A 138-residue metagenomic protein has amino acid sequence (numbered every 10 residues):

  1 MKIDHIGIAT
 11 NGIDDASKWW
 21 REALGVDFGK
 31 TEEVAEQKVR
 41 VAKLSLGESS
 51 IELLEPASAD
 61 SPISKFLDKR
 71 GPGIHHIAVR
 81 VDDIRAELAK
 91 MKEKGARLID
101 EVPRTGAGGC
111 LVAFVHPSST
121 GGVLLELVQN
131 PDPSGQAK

Functional and structural regions predicted by a protein language model:
M1-K18, P72-V81, N130-K138: N-terminal beta-strand motif that seeds the catalytic metal site of vicinal oxygen chelate
K2-D4, A16, V26-K38, A57-H75 (+1 more regions): A cross-kingdom feature marking solvent-exposed beta-strand/loop segments within repeated, beta-rich binding/scaffold
I3, W20, L44, I51-L54 (+5 more regions): Short, structured motif recognition centered on aromatic/hydrophobic residues
G7, E52, K69-K90, G121-G122: Short coil/turn motifs at helix boundaries and re-entrant loops, enriched in small/polar and proline residues
A16-W19, E87-M91: Hydrophobic side chains in well-ordered alpha-helices
E32, A42-K43, V79, L88-K138: Vicinal oxygen chelate
V34-S50: C-terminal "cap" of GNAT-fold acetyltransferases
G47-I51, S58-D60, I84: Short, charged/polar surface micro-motifs in flexible loops or helix N-caps
